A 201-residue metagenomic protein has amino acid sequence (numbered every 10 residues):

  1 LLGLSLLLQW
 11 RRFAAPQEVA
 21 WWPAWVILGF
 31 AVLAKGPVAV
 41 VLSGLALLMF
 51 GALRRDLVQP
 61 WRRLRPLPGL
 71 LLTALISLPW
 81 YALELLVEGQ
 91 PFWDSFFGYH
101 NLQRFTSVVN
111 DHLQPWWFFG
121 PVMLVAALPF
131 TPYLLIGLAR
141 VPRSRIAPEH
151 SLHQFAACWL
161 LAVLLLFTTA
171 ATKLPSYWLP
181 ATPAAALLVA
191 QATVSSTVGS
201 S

Functional and structural regions predicted by a protein language model:
L2-A20, T193-V198: Membrane-interface transmembrane helices that cradle and orient dolichyl/undecaprenyl
R12-G29, C158-L160: Short hydrophobic alpha-helices at membrane interfaces in multi-pass membrane enzymes
V26-I27, A34, A39-S176, P183-A192 (+1 more regions): Transmembrane-lumen/periplasm boundary regions of multi-pass, lipid-linked membrane glycan transferases
